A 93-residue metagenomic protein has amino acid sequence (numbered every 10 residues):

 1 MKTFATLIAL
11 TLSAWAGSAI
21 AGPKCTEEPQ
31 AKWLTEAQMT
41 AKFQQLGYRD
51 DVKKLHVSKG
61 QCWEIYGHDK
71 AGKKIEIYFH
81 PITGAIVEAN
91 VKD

Functional and structural regions predicted by a protein language model:
M1-T6: Bacterial N-terminal signal peptides that target proteins for export
T11, A16-S18: N-terminal signal peptide c-region/cleavage motif recognized by signal peptidases
K24-V52: Short, non-transmembrane alpha-helical segments in secretory-pathway proteins
S58-C62: Short acidic/glycine-enriched loop/turn segments that link adjacent beta-strands
W63-Y66, E76, G84: Conserved histidines in hydrophobic membrane contexts and catalytic metal-binding motifs
K70-G72: Glycine-centered tight beta-turn/hairpin loop motif at sheet-sheet or coil-to-beta transitions
T83-D93: A short, surface-exposed interaction/processing loop segment used at functional sites
